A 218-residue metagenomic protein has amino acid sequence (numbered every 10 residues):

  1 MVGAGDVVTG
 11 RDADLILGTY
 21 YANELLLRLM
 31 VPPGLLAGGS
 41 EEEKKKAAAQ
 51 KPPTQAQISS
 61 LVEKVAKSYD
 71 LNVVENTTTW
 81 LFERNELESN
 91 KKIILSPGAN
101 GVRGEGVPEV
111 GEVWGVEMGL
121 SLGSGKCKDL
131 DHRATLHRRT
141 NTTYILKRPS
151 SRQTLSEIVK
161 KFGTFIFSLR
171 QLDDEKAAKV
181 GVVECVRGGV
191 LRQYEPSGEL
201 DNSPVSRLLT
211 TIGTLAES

Functional and structural regions predicted by a protein language model:
M1-S218: Active-site neighborhoods and metal-handling regions in enzymes and metal-associated proteins
